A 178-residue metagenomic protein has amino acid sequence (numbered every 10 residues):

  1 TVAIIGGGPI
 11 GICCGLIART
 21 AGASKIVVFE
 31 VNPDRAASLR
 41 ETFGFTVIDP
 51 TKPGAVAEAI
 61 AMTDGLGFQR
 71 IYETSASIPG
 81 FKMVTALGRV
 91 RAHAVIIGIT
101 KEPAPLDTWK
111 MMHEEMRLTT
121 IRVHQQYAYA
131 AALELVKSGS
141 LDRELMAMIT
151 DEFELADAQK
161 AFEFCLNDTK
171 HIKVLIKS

Functional and structural regions predicted by a protein language model:
T1, S24-I26, H93, R117: Residues at the starts of beta-strands that form the adenosine-phosphate
I4-G7, R19-F81: Adenosine-nucleotide cofactor-binding segment
G6-P9, I99: Glycine-rich Rossmann-fold phosphate-binding loop(s) that bind the pyrophosphate of adenine dinucleotide cofactors
I12-C13: Residues forming the Rossmann-fold NAD(P)(H) cofactor-binding site
V31-N32, T100, H124: Residues in the short beta-alpha loop(s) of Rossmann-like NAD(P)-binding domains
K82-A86, Q126, A130-S178: C-terminal hydrophobic helical "lid"/dimerization subdomain of Rossmann-like NAD(P)H-dependent oxidoreductases
G88-V90: Helix-to-beta-strand junctions that scaffold the AdoMet/dcAdoMet cofactor pocket in Class I SAM-dependent enzymes
A92-V95, L106-A147: Rossmann-fold dehydrogenase core element
